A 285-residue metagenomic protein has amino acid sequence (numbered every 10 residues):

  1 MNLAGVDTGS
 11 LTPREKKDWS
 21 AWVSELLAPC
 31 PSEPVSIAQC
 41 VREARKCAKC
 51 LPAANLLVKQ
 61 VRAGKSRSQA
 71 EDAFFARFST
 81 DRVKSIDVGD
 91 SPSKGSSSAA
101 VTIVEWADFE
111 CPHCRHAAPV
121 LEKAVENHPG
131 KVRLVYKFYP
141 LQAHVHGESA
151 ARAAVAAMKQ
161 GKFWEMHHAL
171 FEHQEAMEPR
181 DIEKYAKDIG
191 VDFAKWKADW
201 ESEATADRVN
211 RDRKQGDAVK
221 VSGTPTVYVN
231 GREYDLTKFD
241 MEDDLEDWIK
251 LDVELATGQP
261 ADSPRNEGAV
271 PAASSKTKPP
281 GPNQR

Functional and structural regions predicted by a protein language model:
M1-N2, K17-D18, P34-R82, P264-R285: N-terminal targeting signals for export/organelle localization
P13-A28: Immediate flanking context of iron-sulfur cluster ligation sites
E25-V41, F109-H113: Local cysteine-cluster metal-coordination motifs and their immediate loop/turn environment, predominantly Fe-S cluster
A48-K49, W106-A107, H113-V125, E183-R285: C-terminal cap of thioredoxin/glutaredoxin-like
I86-V101, E126: A short beta-strand-turn-helix
A99-T102, P129-R133, Q160-E165, V191-A194 (+1 more regions): Loop/turn elements at helix/coil->beta-strand transitions in domains of secreted/extracellular proteins
A118-Y139: Conserved helix-turn-beta segment immediately C-terminal to the redox Cys motif in thioredoxin-like folds
A154-A176, G190-K197, A204, N210: Short, internal strand/loop/helix patches that form the active-site neighborhood or redox-interaction surface
